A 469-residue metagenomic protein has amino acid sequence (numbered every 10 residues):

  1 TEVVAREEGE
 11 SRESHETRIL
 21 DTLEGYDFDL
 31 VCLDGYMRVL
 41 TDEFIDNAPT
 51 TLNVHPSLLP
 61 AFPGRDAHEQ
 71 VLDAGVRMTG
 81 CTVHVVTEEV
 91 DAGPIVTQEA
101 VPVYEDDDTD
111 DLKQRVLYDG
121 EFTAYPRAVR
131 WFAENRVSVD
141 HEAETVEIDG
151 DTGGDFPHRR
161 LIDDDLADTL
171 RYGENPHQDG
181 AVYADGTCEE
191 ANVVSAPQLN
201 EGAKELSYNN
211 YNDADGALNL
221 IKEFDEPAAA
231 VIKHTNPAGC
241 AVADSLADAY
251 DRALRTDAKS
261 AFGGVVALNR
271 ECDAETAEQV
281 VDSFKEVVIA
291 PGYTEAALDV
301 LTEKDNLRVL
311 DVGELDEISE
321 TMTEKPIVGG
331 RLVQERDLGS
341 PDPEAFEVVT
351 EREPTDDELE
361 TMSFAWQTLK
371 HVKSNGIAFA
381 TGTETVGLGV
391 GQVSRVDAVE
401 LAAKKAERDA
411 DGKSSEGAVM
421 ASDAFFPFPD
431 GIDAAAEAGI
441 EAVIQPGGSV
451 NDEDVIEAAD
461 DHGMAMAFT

Functional and structural regions predicted by a protein language model:
T1-G153: One-carbon transfer enzymes
V83-V85, D168, A230-V231, A238-C240 (+1 more regions): Short beta-strand scaffold segments in enzyme catalytic cores
E147-I289, Y293, L298, K304-N306 (+3 more regions): Active-site loops and adjacent core secondary-structure elements that bind or stabilize anionic groups
N192-K204, D257-F262, E335-T350, T385-V386 (+2 more regions): Gly-rich Lys/Arg/Thr-decorated short loops/hinges at beta-loop-alpha junctions or inter-strand turns that position
G239-A258, E384-I432: Glycine- and Gly-Pro-enriched alpha-helical subdomains that act as flexible, kink-prone "lid/hinge" or packing modules
N269, D282-L310, F428, D433-T469: C-terminal binding/interaction regions
R352-G376: Short, basic/aromatic recognition patches
